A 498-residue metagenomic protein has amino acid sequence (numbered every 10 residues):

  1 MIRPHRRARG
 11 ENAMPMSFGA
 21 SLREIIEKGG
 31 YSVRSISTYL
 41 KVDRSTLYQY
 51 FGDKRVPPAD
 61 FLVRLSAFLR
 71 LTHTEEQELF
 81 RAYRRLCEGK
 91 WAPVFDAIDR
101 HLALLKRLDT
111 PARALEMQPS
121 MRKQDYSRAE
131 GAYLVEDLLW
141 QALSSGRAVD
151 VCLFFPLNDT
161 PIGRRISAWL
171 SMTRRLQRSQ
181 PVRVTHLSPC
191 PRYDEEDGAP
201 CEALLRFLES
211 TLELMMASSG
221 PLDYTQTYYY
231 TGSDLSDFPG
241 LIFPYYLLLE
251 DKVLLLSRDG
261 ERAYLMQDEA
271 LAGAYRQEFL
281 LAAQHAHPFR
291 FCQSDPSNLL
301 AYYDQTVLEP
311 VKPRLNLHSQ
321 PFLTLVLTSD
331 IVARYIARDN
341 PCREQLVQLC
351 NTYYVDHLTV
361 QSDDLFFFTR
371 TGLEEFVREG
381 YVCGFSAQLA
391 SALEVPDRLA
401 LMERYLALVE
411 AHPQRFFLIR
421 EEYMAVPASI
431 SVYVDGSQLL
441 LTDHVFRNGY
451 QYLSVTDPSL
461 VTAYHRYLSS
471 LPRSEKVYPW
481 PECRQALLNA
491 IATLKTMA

Functional and structural regions predicted by a protein language model:
M1-S32: A short, Lys/Arg-rich alpha-helix, primarily the initiator
A8, D60-A114: Short amphipathic recognition helices of helix-turn-helix/homeodomain-type DNA-binding modules
L22, I36-S37, L47-Y50: Conserved hydrophobic/aromatic packing and binding residues within compact polymer-binding modules
E27, T38, A67: Alpha-helical residues within the helix-turn-helix
S32-S37, L65: Short alpha-helical "recognition helix" segments of helix-turn-helix
K41-P57, S66, R81-A82: Recognition helix of helix-turn-helix/homeodomain-like DNA-binding domains that insert into the DNA major groove
K123-E482, A486-T493: Hydrophobic protein-protein interaction segments
